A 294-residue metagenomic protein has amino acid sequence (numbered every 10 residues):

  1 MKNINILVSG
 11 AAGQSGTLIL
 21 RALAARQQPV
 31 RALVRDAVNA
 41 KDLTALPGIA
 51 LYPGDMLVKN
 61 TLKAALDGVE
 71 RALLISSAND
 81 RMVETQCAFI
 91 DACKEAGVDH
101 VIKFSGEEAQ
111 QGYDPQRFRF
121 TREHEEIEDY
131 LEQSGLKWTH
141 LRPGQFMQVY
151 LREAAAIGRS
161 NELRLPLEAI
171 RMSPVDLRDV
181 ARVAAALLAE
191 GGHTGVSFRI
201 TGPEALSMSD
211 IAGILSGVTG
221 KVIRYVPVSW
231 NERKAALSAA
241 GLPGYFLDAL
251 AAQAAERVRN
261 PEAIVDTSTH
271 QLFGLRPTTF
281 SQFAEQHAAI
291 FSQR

Functional and structural regions predicted by a protein language model:
M1-L7, A289-R294: Basic/polar N-terminal segments that are highly enriched at the extreme N-terminus, encompassing both cleavable
K2-L43, L57-D67, A78-C87, D91-H100 (+6 more regions): Oxidoreductase cofactor-interface core, primarily capturing Rossmann-like NAD(P)-dependent enzymes
L46-P47: N-terminal glycine-/serine-/threonine-rich beta1-alpha1-beta2 phosphate-ribose binding loop of Rossmann-like
A50-P53: Conserved SAM-binding strand-loop segment of SAM-dependent methyltransferases
R71-I75, K103: Redox-cofactor binding/interface segments in oxidoreductases and associated redox assembly factors
V218-T219, N231-R294: A hydrophobic C-terminal alpha-helical subdomain
